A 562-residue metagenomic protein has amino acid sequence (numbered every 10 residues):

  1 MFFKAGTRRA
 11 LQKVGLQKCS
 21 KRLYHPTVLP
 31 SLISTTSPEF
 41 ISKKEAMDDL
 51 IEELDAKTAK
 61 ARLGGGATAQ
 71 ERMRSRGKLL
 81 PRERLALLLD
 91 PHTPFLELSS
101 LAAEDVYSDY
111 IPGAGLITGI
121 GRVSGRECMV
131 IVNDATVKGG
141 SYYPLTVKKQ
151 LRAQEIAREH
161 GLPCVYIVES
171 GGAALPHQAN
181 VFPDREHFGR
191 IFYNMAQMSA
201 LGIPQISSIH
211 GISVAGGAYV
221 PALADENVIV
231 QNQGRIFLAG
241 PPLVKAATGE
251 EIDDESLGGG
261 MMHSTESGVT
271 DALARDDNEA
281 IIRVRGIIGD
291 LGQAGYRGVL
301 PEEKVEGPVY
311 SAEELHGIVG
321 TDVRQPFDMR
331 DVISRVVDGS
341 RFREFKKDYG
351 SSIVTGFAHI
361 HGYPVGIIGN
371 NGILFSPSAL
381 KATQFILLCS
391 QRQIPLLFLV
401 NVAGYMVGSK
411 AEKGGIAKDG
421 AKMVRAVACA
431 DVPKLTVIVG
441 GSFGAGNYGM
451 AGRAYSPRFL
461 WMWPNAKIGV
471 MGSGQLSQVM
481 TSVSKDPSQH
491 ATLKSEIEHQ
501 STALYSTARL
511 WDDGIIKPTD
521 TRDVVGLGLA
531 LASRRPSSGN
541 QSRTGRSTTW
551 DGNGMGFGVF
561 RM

Functional and structural regions predicted by a protein language model:
M1-V28: N-terminal mitochondrial targeting presequence
Y24-M562: Ligand-binding clefts of soluble mixed alpha/beta catalytic domains
